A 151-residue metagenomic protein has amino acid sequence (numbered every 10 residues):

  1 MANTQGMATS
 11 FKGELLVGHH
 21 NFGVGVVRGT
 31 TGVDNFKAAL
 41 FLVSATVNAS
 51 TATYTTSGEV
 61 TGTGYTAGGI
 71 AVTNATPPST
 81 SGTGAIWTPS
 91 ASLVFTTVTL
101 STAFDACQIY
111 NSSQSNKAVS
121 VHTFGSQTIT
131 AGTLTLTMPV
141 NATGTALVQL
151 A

Functional and structural regions predicted by a protein language model:
M1-D105, S112-A151: Small cysteine-rich, disulfide-bonded extracellular modules of the LU/uPAR three-finger superfamily and closely related
